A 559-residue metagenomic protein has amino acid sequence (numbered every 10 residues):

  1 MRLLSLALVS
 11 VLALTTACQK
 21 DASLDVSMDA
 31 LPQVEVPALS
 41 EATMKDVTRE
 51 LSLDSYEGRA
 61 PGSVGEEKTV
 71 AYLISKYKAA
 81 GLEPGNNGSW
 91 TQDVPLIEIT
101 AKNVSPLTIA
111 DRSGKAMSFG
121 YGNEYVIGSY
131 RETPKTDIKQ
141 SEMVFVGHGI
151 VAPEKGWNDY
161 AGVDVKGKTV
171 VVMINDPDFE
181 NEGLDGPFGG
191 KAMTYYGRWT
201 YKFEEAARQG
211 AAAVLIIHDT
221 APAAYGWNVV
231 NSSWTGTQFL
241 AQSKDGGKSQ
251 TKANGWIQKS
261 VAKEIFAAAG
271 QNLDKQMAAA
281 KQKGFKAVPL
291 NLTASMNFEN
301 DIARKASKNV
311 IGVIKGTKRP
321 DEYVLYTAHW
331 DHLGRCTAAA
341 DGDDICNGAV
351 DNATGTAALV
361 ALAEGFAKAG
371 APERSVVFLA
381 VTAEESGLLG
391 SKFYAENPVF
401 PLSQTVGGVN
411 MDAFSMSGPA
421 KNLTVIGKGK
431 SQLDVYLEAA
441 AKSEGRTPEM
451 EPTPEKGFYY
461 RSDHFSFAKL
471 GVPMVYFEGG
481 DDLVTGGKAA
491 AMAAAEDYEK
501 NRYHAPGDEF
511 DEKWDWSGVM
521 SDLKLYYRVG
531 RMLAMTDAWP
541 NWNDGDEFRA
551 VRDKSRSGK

Functional and structural regions predicted by a protein language model:
L14-A17: C-terminal motif of bacterial Sec signal peptides marking the signal peptidase cleavage site
Q19-D21: Bacterial signal peptide processing site
M28, A110-S113, E124-G162, D245-G348 (+3 more regions): Soluble metallo-hydrolase cores and metallopeptidase-like ectodomains found primarily in the secretory/periplasmic
V36-Y56, P61-P84, T108-S113, D164 (+3 more regions): Catalytic-core environment of secreted peptidases
D54-L184, I302, S307, Q432: Noncatalytic luminal/extracellular "stalk/propeptide" segments of secretory-pathway proteins
Y121-D245, Q250-T251, D344-N347, D351 (+1 more regions): Extracellular/luminal Protease-associated
G122-N123, K135, A161, G167 (+7 more regions): Metal-dependent peptidase/peptidase-like ectodomains
E364, K368, V484-R552: His/Asp/Glu-rich mid-to-C-terminal helical/loop segments that flank catalytic regions of hydrolases
